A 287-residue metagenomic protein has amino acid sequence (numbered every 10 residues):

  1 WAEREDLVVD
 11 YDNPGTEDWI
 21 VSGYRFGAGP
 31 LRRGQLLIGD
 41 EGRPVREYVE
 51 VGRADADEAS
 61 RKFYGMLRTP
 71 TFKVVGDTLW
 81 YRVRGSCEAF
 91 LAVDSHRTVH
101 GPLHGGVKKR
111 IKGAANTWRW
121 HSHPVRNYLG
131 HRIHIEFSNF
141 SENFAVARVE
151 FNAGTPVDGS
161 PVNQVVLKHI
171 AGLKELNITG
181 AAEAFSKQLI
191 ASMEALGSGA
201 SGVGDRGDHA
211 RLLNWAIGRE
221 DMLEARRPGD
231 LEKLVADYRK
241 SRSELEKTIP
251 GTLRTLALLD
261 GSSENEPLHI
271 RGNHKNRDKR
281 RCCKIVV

Functional and structural regions predicted by a protein language model:
W1, T179, A184-Q188, A195 (+1 more regions): Short, functional "switch" segments adjacent to catalytic/cofactor/reactive centers
W1-V9: N-terminal pre-domain segments of enzymes
P14-G52: Extracellular glycan-recognition surfaces and repeat-rich motifs
E50-T78, S86-L91, W118-H123: Short beta-strands within extracellular/lumenal beta-sheet-rich domains
L79-H96, A145-R148: Beta-strand acidic-aromatic groove motif in beta-rich domains, primarily in extracellular
H96-R132, F137-A147: Extracellular carbohydrate recognition and processing domains and analogous Trp-centered ligand-binding platforms
S138-S186: Exposed low-complexity, polar/acidic, P/S/T/G-rich flexible segments that act as propeptides, protease-susceptible
